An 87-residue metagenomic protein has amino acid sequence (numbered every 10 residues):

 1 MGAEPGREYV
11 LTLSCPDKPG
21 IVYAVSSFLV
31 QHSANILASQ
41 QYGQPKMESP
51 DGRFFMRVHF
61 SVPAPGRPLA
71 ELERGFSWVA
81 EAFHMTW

Functional and structural regions predicted by a protein language model:
M1-W87: A conserved regulatory-domain signal marking ACT and ACT-like small-molecule sensing domains and adjacent regulatory
